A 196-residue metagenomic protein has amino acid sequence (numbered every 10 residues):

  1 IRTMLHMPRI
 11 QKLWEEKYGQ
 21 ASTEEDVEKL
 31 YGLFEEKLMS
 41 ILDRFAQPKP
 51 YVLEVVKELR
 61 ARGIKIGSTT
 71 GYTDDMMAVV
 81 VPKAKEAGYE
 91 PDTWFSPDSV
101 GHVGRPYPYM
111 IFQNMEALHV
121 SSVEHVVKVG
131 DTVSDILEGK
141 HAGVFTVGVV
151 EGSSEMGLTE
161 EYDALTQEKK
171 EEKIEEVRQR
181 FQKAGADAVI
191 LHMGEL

Functional and structural regions predicted by a protein language model:
L5-Y51, R62: Metal-dependent phosphoesterase signature
L53-A61, T73-L196: Asp-based, Mg2+/Mn2+-dependent phosphohydrolase catalytic module
T69-G71: Structural motif
